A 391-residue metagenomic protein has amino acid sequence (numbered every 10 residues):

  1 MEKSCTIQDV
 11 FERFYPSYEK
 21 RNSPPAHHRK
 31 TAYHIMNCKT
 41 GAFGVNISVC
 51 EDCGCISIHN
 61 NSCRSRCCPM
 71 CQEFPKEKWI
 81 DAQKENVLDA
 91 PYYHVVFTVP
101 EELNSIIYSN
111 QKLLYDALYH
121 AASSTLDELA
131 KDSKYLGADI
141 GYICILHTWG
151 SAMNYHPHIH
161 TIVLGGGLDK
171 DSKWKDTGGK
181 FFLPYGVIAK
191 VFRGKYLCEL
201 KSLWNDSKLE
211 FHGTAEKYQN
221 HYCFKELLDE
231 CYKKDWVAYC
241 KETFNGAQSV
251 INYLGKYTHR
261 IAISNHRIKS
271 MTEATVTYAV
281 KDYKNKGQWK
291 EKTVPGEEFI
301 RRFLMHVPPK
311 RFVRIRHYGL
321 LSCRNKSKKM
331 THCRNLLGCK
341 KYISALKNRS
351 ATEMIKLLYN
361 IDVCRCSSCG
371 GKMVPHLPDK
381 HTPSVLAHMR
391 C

Functional and structural regions predicted by a protein language model:
M1-C391: Beta->alpha loop/short-helix hinge microenvironment recognizer with preference for catalytic Tyr/His contexts
